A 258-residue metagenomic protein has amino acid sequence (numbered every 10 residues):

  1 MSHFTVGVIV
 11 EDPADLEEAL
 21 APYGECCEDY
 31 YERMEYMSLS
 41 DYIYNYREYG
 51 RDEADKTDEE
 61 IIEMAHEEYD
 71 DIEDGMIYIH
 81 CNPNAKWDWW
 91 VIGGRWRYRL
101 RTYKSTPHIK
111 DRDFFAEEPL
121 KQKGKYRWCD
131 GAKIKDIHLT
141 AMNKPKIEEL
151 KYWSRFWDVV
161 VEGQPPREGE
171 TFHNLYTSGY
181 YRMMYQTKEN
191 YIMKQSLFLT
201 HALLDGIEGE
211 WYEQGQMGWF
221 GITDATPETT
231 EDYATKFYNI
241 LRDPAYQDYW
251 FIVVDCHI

Functional and structural regions predicted by a protein language model:
S2-N239, D243, I258: Acidic (Asp/Glu-rich) sequence patches and key acidic residues that form negatively charged surfaces used
Y246-I258: C-terminal or internal capping secondary-structure element at the end of a domain, subdomain, or sheet
